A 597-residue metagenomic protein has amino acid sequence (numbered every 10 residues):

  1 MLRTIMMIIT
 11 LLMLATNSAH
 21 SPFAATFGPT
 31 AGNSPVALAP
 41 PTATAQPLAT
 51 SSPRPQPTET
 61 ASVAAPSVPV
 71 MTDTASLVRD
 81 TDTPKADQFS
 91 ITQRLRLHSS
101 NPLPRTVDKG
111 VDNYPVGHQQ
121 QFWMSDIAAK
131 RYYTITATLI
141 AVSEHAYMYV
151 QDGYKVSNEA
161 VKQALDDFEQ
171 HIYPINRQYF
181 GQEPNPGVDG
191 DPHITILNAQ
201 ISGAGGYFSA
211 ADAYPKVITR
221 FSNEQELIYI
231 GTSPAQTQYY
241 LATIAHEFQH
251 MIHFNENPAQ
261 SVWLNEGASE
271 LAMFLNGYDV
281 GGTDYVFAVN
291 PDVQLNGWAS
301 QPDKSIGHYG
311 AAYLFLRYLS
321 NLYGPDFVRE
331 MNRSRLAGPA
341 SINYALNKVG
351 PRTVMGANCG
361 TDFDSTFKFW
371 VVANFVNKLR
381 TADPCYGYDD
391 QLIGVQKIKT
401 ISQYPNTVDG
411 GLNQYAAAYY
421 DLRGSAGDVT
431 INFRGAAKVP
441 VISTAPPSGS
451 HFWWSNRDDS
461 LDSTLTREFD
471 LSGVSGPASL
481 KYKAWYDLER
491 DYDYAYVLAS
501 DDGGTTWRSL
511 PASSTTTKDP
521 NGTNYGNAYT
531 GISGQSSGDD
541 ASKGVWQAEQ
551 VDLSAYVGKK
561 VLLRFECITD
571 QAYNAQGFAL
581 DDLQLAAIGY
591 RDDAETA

Functional and structural regions predicted by a protein language model:
M1-T74, K216-V217, S222, G427 (+2 more regions): Intrinsically disordered, low-complexity Ser/Thr/Pro-rich tracts
A25-G32, V36-P41, Q46-T58, G338-T466 (+5 more regions): Beta/coil-rich, acidic/histidine-enriched accessory regions frequently appended to metallopeptidases
G32-G181, N185: N-terminal module-boundary/linker segments of secreted carbohydrate-active enzymes
V142-A268, G277-W298: Juxtacatalytic substrate-recognition/specificity segment
A210-A211, P215-N223, Q238-A242, N257-L322 (+2 more regions): Acidic/His/Gly-enriched intrinsically disordered linker/tail segments that often contain short helix/coil "MoRF-like"
A478-Y486, V561-I568, A594: Extracellular beta-strand-rich recognition modules
L498-G558, A597: Exoplasmic/lumenal beta-rich domain surfaces
L553-Y573: Extracellular beta-strand ligand-recognition surfaces/modules
